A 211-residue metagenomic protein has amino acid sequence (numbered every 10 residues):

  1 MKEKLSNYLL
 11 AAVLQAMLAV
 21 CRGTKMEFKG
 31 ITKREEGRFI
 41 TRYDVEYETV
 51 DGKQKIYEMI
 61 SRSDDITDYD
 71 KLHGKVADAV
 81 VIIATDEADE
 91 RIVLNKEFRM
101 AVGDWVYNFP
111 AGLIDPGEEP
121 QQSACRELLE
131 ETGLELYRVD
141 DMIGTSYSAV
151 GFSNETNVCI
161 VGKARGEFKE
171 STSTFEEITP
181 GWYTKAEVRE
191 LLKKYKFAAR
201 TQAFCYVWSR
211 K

Functional and structural regions predicted by a protein language model:
M1-K25: N-terminal amphipathic/basic-hydrophobic helices that include classical n-h-c signal peptides and signal-anchor
T24-E36: Short amphipathic beta-strand and strand-loop transition segments with alternating hydrophobic
K33-E36, K71-G74, V150: Short Gly/Pro-enriched turn/cap motifs at secondary-structure boundaries
F39-V81, A88: Acidic, metal-coordinating catalytic segment for phosphate/diphosphate chemistry, firing primarily on the Nudix
V50-D51, D86-D89, F98, K163-E167 (+1 more regions): Short loop segments at secondary-structure junctions
T67-K71, G103-N108, G181: A short, polar/proline- and glycine-enriched secondary-structure boundary/capping micro-motif
V76-I83, A88-R126: Conserved Nudix-box catalytic region and its N-terminal flanking loop in Nudix hydrolases and closely related
D78-V81, G112-R200: Unchanged
